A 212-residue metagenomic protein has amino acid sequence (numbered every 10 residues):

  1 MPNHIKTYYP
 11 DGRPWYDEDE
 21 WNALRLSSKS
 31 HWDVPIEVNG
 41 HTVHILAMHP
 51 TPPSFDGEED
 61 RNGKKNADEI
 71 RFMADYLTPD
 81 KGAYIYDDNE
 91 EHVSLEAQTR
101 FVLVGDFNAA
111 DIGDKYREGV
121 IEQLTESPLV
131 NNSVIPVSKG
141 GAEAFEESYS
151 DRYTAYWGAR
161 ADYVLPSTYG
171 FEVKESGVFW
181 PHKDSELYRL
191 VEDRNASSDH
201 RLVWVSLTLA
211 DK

Functional and structural regions predicted by a protein language model:
M1-P2, L26, D33-E37, N62-I70 (+2 more regions): Metal-dependent phosphoester-hydrolase catalytic domains
M1-T42, P50: Structured beta-strand-rich core segments of catalytic domains in phosphoester-bond hydrolases
W21, D56-E58, D114: Short, structured coil/loop segments at alpha-helix boundaries
V43, A47-K64: Active-site His/acidic residue clusters
